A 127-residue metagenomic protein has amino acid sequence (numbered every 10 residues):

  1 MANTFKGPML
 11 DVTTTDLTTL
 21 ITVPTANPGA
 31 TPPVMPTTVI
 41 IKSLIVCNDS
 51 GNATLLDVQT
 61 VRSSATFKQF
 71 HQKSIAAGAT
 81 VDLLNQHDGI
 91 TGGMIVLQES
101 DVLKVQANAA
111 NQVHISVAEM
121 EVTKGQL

Functional and structural regions predicted by a protein language model:
M1-T37, Q98-E99, Q106-L127: C-terminal interaction-tip segments
T37-V39, G51: Short, surface-exposed loop/turn motifs at beta-strand boundaries within globular domains
V39-S43, T80-D82: Intrinsic-disorder/low-complexity, polar/charged segments enriched in Ser/Thr/Lys/Arg/Asp/Glu/Gln
K42-C47, D101-V105: Buried hydrophobic-core signal for structured, non-transmembrane domains
V46-G51, S63, N108: Short solvent-exposed strand-capping/beta-turn motif centered on an Asx-Ser/Thr pair
D57-V61, S116-A118: Beta-strand signatures of extracellular beta-sandwich domains
S64-S100: Intrinsically disordered, low-complexity Pro/Gly/Ser/Thr-rich segments with frequent PxxP/GP/PP motifs and embedded
